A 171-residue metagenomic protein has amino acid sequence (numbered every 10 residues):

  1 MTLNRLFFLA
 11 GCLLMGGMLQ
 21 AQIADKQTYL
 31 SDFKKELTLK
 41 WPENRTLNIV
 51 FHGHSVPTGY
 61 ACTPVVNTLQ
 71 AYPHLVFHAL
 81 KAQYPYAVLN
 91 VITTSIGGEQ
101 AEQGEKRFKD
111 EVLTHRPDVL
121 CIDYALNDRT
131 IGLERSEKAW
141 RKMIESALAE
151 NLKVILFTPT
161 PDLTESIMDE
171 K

Functional and structural regions predicted by a protein language model:
M1-Q22: Bacterial Sec-dependent N-terminal signal peptides
L3, I23, S31-D32, T38-E43 (+2 more regions): Alpha-helical cap/lid subdomain in secreted, periplasmic, or secretory-pathway luminal O-acyl-processing enzymes
G11, H54, A125: Flexible loop residues that form catalytic and substrate-binding hotspots at small-molecule/glycan-binding clefts
L13, V56, P161: Short, glycine/serine-rich, charged loops/turns that create anion-binding and catalytic segments at active sites
L37-V66: Short glycine-rich His-centered loop
Y60-Q70, T94-A101, T130: Acidic/histidine-rich helix-loop elements that form or flank divalent-metal/phosphate-binding sites at the catalytic
